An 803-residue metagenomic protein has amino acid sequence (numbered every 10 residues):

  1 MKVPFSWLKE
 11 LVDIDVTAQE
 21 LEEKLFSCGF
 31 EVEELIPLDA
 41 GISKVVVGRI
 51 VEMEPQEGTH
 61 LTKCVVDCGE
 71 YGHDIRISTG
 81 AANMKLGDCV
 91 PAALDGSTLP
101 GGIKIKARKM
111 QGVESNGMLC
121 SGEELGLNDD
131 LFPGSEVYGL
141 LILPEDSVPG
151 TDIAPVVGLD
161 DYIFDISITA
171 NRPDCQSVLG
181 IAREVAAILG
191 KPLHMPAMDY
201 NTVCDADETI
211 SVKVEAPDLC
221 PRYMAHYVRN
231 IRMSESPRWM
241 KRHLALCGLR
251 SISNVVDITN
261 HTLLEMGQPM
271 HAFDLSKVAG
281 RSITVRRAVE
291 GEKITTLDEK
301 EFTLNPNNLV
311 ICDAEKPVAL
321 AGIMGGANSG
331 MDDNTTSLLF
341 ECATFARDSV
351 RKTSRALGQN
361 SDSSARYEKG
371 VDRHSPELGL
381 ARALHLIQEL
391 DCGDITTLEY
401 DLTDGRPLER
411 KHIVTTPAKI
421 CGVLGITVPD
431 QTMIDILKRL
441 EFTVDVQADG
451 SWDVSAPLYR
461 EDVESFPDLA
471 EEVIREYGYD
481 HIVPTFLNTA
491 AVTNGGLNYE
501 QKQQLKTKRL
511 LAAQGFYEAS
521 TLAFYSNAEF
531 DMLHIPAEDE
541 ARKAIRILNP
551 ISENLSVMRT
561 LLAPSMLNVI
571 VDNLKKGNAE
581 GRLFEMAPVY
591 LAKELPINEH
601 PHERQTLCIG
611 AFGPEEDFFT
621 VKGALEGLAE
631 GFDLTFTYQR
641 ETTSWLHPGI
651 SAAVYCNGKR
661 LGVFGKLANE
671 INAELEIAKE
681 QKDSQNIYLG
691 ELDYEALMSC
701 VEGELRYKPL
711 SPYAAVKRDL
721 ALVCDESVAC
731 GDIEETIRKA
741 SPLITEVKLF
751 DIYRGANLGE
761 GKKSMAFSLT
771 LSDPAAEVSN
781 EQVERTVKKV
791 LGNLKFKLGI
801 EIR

Functional and structural regions predicted by a protein language model:
M1-T202, L339, G358, D362 (+4 more regions): Phosphate-backbone binding interfaces of nucleic-acid-interacting proteins
K2, E20, S27, R439-F442 (+5 more regions): A carboxyl-terminal module marker
F5, E23, M53-P55, L189 (+2 more regions): Glycine/proline-enriched, intrinsically flexible loops and inter-domain linkers
E33, V47-S78, L246, T259-N328: Conserved mixed alpha/beta core segments that line enzyme active sites in large multi-domain catalysts
D39-S43, Y200-V203, S455, A491-V492 (+4 more regions): Beta-rich nucleic-acid/ligand-interaction surfaces
E114-D130, S135-L140, A154, Y162 (+4 more regions): Mobile "lid/hinge" segments at catalytic clefts and subdomain interfaces of large enzymes
G180, I413-A579, R718, T770-A775 (+1 more regions): Extended, well-folded interaction surfaces typified by the phenylalanyl-tRNA synthetase beta subunit core
V185, L189-V214, D391-I420: Terminal amphipathic helices with adjacent charged low-complexity linkers/tails
